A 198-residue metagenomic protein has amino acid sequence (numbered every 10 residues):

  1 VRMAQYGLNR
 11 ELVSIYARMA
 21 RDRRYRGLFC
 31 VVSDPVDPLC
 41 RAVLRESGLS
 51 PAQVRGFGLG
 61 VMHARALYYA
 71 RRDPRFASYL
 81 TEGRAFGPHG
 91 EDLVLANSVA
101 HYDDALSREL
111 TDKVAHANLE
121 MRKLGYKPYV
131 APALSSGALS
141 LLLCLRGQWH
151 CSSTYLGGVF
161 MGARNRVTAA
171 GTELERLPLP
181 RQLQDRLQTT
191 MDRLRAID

Functional and structural regions predicted by a protein language model:
V1-G27: Rossmann-like NAD(P)-binding element
G7-E11, I15, P38, A133-S140 (+1 more regions): Conserved active-site and cofactor/substrate-binding residues in soluble primary-metabolism enzymes
I15, M19, A42, Y69 (+1 more regions): Alpha-helical scaffold segments in soluble metabolic enzymes
I15-A20, R41-R45, T111-N118: Short amphipathic alpha-helical segments, especially helix-boundary/capping motifs
A20-R21, G60-H63, V114-H116, A196-I197: Short C-terminal domain-edge/linker segments immediately following a structured domain
L28, D34, S136: Short alpha-helical basic/polar micro-motif
V31-H101: Rossmann-fold dinucleotide-binding core
R72-D198: Long, compositionally biased stretches enriched for glycine and/or charged residues
